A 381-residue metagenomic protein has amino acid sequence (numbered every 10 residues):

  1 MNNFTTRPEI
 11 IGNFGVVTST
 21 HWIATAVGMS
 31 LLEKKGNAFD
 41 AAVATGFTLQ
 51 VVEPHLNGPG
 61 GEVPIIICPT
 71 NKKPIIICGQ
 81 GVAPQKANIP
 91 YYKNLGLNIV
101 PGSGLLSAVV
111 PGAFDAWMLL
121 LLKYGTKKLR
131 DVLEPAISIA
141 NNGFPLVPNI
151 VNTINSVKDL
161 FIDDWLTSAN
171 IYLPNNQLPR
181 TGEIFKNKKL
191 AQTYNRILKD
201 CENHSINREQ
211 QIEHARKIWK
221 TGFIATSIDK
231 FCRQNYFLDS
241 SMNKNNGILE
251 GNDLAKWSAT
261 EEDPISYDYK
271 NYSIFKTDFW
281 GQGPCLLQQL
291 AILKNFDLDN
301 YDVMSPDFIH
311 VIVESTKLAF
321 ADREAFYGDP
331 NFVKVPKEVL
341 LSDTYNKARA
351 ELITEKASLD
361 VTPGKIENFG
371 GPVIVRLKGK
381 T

Functional and structural regions predicted by a protein language model:
M1-S30, A38-H214, W219-Y272, K276-G281 (+2 more regions): Noncatalytic scaffold domains of N-terminal-nucleophile
L32, C201, D297-N300: Short amphipathic alpha-helical interaction patches enriched in hydrophobic/aromatic residues with interspersed Lys/Arg
D229, G247, F296-T381: Internal maturation/activation junctions in enzymes
P284: Flexible, polar/acidic helix-loop-strand segments at domain edges
Q288: Protein kinase glycine-rich loop
